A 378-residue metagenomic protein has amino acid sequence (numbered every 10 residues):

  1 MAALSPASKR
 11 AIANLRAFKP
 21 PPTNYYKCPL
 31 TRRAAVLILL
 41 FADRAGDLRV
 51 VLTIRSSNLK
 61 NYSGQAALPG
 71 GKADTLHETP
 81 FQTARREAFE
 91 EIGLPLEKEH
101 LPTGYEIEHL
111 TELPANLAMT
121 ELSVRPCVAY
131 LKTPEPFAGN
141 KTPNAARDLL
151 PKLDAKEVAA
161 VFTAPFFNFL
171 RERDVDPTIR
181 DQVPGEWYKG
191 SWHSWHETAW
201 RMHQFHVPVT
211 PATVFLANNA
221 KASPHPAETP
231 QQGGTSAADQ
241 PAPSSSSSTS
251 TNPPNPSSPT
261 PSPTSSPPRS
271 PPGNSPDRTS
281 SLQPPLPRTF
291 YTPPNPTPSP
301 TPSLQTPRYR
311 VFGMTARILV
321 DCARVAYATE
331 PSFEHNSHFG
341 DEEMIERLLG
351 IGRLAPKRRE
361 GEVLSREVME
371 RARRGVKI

Functional and structural regions predicted by a protein language model:
M1-L150, A155-V158, A164-I378: N-terminal leader/linker segments that precede catalytic domains of diphosphate-processing enzymes
